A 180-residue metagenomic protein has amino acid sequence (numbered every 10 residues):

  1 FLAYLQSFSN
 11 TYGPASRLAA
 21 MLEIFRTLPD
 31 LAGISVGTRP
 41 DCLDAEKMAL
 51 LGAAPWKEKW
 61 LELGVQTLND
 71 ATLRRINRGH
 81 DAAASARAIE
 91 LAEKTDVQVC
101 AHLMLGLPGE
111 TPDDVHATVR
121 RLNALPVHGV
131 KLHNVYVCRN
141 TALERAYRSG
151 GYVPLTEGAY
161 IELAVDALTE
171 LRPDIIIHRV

Functional and structural regions predicted by a protein language model:
F1-A15, L28-L43, K57-S85, H128-K131: Core AdoMet radical
S7-A15, M104-D113: Active-site mouth loops of central-metabolism enzymes
P14-E23, D44-A53, V115: Distinct, well-ordered alpha-helical segments
L18, S85, T111, V115-T118 (+2 more regions): Aromatic/hydrophobic pocket-lining residues that form the small-molecule binding cavity in soluble enzyme cores
L22-P29, A49-E58, E90-K94: Acidic (Asp/Glu)-rich catalytic clusters
L28-P29, A82-A101, L125, Y152-D174: Alpha-helix-loop-beta-strand connector modules within alpha/beta enzyme cores
K47, P108-A124: Catalytic cores of alpha/beta
L105-E110, H128-P154, D174-V180: Flexible glycine/acidic-rich beta-alpha junction loops that bind and position SAM and/or redox cofactors in anaerobic
